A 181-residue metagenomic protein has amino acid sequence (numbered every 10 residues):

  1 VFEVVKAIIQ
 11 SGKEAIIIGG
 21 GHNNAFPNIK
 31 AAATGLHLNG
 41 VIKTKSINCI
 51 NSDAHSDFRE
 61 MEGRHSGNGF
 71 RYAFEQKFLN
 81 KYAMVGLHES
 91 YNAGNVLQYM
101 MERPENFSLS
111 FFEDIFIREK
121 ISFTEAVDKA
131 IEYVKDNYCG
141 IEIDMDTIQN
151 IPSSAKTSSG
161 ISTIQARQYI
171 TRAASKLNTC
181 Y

Functional and structural regions predicted by a protein language model:
V1-Y181: Conserved alpha-helical scaffold segments that buttress catalytic/binding sites
